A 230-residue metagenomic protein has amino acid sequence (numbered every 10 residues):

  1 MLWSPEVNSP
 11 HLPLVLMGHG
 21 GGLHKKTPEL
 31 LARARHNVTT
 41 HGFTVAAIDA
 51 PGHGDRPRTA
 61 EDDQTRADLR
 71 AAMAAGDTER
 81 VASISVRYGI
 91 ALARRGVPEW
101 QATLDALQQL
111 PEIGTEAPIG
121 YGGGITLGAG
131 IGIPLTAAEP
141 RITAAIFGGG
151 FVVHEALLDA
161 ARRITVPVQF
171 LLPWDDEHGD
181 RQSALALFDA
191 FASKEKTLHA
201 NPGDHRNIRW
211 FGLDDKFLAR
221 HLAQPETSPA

Functional and structural regions predicted by a protein language model:
M1-E6: A short loop-to-beta-strand scaffold at the N-terminal edge of the catalytic core in hydrolase folds
P10-G20: Short beta-strand element of the alpha/beta-hydrolase
G20-E112: Serine-hydrolase catalytic machinery in alpha/beta-hydrolase-like enzymes
R95-R163: Primarily recognizes the serine-hydrolase "nucleophile elbow" in alpha/beta-hydrolase and SGNH/GDSL folds
A156, E177-S183: Conserved alpha/beta-hydrolase "acid-adjacent" motif
I164, F170-L172: Short beta-strand/loop motif that positions the catalytic acidic residue of the alpha/beta-hydrolase fold
W174-G179, R206: Acidic catalytic loop of the alpha/beta-hydrolase fold
Q182, S193-A230: C-terminal catalytic histidine-bearing segment of alpha/beta-hydrolase fold enzymes
